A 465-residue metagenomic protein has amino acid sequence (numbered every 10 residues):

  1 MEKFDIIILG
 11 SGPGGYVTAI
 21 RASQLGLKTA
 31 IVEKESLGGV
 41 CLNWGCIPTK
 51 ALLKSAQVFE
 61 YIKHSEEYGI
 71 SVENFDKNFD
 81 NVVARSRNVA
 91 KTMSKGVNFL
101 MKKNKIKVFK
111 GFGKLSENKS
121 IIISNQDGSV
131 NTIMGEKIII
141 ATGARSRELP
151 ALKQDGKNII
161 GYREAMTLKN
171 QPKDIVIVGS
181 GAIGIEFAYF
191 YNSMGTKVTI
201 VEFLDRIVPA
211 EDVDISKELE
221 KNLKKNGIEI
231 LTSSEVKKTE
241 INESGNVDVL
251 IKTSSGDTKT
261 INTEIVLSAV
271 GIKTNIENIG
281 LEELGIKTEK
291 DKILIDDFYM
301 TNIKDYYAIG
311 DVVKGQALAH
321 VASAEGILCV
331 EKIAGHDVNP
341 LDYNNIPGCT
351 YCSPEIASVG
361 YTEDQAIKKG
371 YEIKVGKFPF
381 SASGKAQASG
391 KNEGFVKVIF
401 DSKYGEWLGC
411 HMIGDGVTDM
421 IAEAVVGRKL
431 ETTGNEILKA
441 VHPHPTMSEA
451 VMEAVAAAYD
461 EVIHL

Functional and structural regions predicted by a protein language model:
M1-G12, Q171-G181: Beta1/beta-strand and adjacent pyrophosphate-binding region of the FAD-binding site in flavoprotein oxidoreductases
E2-F4, I20-L27, V32-Q171, T199 (+6 more regions): Glycine-rich flavin
I7-G14, T18-E35, I47, A51-V58 (+2 more regions): Flexible, glycine-rich terminal cap/loop adjacent to redox cofactors in electron-transfer oxidoreductases
I7-L9, G113, T132-G143, V178 (+3 more regions): Short hydrophobic core segments
G14, G38, I183: Hydrophobic/small residue at the entry helix of a nucleotide-binding pocket
C46, T142-K197, V201, E229-I230 (+3 more regions): Glycine-rich dinucleotide-binding loop and its adjacent helix/turn
K110, I295-F298, E363, D401-S402: Short, acidic, Ser/Thr-enriched surface-loop or helix-capping motifs
G156-Q171, T260-G335: FAD-site-proximal beta/loop scaffold in flavoenzymes
